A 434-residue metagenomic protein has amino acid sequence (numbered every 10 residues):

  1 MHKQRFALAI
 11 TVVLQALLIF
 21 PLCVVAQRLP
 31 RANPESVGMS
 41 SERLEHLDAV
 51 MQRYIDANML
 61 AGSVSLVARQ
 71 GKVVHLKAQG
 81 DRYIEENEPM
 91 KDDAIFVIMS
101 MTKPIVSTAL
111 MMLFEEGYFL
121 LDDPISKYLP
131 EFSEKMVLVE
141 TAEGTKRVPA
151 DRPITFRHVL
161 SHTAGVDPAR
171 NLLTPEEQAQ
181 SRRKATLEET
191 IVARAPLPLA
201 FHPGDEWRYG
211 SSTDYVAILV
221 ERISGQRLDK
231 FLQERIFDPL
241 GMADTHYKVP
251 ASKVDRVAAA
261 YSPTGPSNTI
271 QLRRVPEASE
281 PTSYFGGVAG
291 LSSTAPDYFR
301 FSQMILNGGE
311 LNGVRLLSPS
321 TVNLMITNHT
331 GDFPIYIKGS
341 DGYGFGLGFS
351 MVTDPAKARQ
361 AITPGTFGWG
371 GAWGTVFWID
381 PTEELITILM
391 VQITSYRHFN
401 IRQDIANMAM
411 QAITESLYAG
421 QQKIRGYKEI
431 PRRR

Functional and structural regions predicted by a protein language model:
M1-A7: N-terminal secretory signal peptides that target proteins for export/translocation
A9-P21: Bacterial N-terminal signal peptides
L22-A26: Sec/Tat signal peptide C-region and signal peptidase I cleavage site
P30, P124-P130, E134-P364: Short, surface-exposed loop or secondary-structure junction motifs that flank catalytic or metal-binding residues
A32-I98, Y118-L120, E134-T141, R274-P276 (+3 more regions): Short, conserved catalytic-motif segment at the N-terminal edge
E45-M51, S65, G71-V73, I95-I125 (+4 more regions): Active-site SXXK
N307-L311, T321, I326-P334, R359 (+1 more regions): Short, gly/Ser/Thr-rich active-site loops of penicillin-recognizing serine hydrolases
F377-W378, E384-I393: Short, well-ordered beta-strand elements
